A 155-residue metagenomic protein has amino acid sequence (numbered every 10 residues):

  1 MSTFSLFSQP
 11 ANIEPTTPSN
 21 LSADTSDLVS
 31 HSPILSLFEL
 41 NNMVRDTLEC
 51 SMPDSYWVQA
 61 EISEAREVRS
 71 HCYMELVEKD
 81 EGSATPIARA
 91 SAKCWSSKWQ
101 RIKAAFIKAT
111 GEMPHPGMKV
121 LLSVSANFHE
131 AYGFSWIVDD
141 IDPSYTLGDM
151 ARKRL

Functional and structural regions predicted by a protein language model:
S2-L155: Acidic, two-metal ion nucleic-acid-processing modules in DNA metabolism proteins
